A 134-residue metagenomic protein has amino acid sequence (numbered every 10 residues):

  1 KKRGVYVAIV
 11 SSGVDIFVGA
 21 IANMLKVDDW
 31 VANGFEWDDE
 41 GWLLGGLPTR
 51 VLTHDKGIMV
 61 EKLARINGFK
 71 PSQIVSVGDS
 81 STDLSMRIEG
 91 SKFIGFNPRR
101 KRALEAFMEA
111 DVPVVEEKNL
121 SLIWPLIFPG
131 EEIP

Functional and structural regions predicted by a protein language model:
K1-P134: C-terminal cap/substrate-recognition subdomain and adjoining C-terminal extension of metal-dependent phosphatase-like
